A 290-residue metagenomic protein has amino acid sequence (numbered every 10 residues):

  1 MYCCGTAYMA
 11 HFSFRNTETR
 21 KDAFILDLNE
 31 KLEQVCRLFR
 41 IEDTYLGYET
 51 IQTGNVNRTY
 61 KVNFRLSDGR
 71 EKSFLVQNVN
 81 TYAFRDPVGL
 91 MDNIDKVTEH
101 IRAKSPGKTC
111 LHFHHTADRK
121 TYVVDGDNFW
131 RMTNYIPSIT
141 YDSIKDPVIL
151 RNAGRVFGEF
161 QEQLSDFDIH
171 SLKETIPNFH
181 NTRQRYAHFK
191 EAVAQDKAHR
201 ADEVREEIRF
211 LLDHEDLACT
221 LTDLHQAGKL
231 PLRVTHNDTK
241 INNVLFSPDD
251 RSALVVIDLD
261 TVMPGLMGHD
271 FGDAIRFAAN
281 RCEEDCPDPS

Functional and structural regions predicted by a protein language model:
C3-C4: Cysteine-centered motifs
F24-L46: Juxta-kinase regulatory segment immediately upstream of eukaryotic protein kinase catalytic domains
Y45-F64: ATP-binding glycine-rich phosphate-binding loop
E49-T53, Q77, R85-V88, I139-R151 (+3 more regions): ATP-dependent phospho-/nucleotidyl transfer catalytic cores
R70-S171: ATP-binding pocket architecture of kinase catalytic cores
I257-T261: Activation of the activation-loop gatekeeper triad in protein kinase-fold domains
G268-S290: Active-site activation/catalytic loop segments of kinase-like enzymes and analogous catalytic loops in related
